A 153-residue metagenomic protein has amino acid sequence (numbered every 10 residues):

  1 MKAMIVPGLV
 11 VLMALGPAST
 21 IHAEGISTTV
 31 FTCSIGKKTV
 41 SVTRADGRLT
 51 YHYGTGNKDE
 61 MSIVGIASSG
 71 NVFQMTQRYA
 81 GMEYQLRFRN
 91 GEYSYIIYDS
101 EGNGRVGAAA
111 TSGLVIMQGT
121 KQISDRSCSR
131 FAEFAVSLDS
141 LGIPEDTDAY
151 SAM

Functional and structural regions predicted by a protein language model:
M1-G8: Bacterial N-terminal signal peptides that target proteins for export
A14-T20: C-terminal segment of classical bacterial N-terminal signal peptides
A23-M153: Cysteine-centric segments in proteins
